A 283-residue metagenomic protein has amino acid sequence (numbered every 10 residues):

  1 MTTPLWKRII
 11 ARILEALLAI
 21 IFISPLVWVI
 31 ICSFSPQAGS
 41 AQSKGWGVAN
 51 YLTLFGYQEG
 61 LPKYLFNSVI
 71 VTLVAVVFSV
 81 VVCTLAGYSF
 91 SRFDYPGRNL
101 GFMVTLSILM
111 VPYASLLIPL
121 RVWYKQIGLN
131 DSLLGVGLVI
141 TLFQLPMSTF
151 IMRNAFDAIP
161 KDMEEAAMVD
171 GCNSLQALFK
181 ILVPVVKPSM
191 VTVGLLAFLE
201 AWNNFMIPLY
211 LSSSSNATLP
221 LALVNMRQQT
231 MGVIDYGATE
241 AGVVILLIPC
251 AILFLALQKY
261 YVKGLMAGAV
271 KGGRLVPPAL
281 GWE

Functional and structural regions predicted by a protein language model:
T2-E283: A structural signal for multi-pass alpha-helical bundles of membrane permease subunits that mediate small-molecule
